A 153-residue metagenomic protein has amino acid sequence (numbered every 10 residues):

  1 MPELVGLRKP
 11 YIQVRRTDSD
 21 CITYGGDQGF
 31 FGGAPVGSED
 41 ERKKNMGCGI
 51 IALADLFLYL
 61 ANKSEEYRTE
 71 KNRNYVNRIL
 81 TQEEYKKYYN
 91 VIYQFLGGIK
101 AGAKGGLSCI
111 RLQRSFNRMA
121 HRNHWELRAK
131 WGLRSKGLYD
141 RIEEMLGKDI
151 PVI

Functional and structural regions predicted by a protein language model:
M1-C109: Active-site-adjacent structural segments surrounding the nucleophilic cysteine of cysteine proteases and isopeptidases
Q82-I153: Conserved active-site-adjacent core of cysteine acyl-enzyme catalytic domains
